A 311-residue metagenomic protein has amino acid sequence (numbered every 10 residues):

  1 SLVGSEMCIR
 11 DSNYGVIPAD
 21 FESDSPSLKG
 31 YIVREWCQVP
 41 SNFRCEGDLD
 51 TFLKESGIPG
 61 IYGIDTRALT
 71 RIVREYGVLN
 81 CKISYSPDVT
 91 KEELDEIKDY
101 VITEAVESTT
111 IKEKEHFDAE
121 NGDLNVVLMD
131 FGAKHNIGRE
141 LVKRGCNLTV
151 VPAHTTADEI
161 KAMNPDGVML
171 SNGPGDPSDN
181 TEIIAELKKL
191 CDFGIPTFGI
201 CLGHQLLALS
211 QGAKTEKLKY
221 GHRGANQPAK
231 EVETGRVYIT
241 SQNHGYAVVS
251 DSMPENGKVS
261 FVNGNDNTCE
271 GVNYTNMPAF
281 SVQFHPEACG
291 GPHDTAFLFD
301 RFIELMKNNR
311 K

Functional and structural regions predicted by a protein language model:
S1-V3, M7-I9: Short, small-residue-biased leader/transition segments that mark boundaries at the very start of proteins
A19-H116: Internal gly/pro-rich beta-alpha loop/helix module that stabilizes soluble enzyme cofactors or their anionic handles
N125-M129: Conserved beta-strand elements of the Class I
H135-V150: Short helix-loop-beta junction
V151-D158: Short acidic loop-to-helix transition motifs that present clustered carboxylates
A162-A247, G291-M306: Cysteine-nucleophile active-site neighborhood
G235-M277: Catalytic beta-strand/loop cores that center a nucleophilic Ser/Cys/Thr and support acyl-enzyme chemistry
G271-N309: A glycine-centered loop/beta-turn motif at secondary-structure junctions
